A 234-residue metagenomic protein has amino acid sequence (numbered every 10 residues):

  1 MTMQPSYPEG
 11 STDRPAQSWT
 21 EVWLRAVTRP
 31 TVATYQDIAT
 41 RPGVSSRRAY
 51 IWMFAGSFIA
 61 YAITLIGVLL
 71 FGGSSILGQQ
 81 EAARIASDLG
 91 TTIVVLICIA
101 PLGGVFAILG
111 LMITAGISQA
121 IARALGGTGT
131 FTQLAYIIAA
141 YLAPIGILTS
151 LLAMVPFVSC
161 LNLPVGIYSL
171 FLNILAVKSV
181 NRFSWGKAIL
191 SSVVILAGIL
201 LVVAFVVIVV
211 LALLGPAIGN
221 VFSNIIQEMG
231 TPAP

Functional and structural regions predicted by a protein language model:
M1-I59: N-terminal juxtamembrane cytosolic/stromal segments of multi-pass membrane proteins
T2-S6, L102-G129: Selective transmembrane helix interface/packing segments
W23-V27, T114-Y141, N173-I189: Membrane-interface segments at transmembrane-helix boundaries
D37-G43, R84-I93, N181-R182: Helix-boundary and loop/linker segments of multi-pass membrane transporters
A49-S74, T92-I117, Y136-N173, L190-L214: Hydrophobic alpha-helical transmembrane segments in multi-pass membrane proteins
S74-T92, L125: Membrane-interface interhelical connector segments
V210-G230: Amphipathic alpha-helical segments typified by the pilin-like N-terminal helix that continues immediately C-terminal
P232-P234: Short, solvent-exposed mixed-charge patches
